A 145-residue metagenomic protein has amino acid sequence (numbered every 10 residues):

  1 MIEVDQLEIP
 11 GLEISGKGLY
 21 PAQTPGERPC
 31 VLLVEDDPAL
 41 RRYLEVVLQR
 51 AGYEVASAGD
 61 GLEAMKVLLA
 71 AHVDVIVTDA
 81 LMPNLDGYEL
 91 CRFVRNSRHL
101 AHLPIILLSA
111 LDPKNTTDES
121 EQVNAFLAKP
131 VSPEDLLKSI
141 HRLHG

Functional and structural regions predicted by a protein language model:
M1-C30, E134-G145: Non-catalytic signal-transmission and effector/linker regions of two-component phosphorelay proteins
E35: Conserved acidic carboxylate
R42-R50: Charged docking surfaces used in two-component/phosphorelay signaling
S57-V75: Acidic, metal-coordinating helix/loop segments flanking the phosphotransfer/catalytic sites of two-component signaling
M82, V94: Receiver (REC) domain active-site loop signature in two-component systems and cognate sites in sensor histidine kinases
K129: A Lys-centered signature of the CheY-like receiver
